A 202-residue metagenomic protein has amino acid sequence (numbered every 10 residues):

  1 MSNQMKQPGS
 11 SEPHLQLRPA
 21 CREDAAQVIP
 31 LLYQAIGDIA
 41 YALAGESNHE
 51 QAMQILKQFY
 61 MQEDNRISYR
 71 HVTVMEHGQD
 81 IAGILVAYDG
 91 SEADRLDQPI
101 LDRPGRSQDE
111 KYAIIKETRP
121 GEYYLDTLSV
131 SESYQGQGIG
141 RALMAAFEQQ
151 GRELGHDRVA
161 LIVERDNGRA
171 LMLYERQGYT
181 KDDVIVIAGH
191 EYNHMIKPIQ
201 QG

Functional and structural regions predicted by a protein language model:
Q16-P30, D38-A42: A short beta-loop-alpha structural element at the N-terminal edge of CoA-dependent acyl/N-acetyltransferase catalytic
G37-Y60, H71, P104-R106: Conserved GNAT-fold acetyl-CoA-binding loop/helix
Y60-V74, S91-R95, Y124: A short helix-loop-beta-strand connector motif used in the catalytic cores of GNAT acetyltransferases and, in some
V74, D80-D89, Y124, S129: Conserved beta-strand in the GNAT
D89-T127: Conserved acyl-donor/pantetheine-binding loop and adjacent beta-alpha core of acyl/acetyltransferases and related
G121-Y123, Q135, M144, G151-I162: Conserved GNAT acetyl-CoA-binding A-motif
D126-Q135, L161-A170, V186-Y192, I196-I199: Conserved beta-strand-loop-alpha-helix junction that forms the acyl-donor binding cleft
V130, G136-Q150, M172-R176: Conserved acetyl-CoA-binding loop-helix of GNAT-fold acetyltransferases
